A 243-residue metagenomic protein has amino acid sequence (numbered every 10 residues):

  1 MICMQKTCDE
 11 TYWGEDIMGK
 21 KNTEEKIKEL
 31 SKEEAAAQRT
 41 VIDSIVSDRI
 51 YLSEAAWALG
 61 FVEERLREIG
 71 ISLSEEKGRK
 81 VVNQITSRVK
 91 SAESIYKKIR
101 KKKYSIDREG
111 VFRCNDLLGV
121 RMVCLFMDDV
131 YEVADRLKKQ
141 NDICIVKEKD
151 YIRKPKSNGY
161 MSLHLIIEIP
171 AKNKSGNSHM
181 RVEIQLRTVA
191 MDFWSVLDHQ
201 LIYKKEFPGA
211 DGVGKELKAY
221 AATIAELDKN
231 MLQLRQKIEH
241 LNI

Functional and structural regions predicted by a protein language model:
W13, G19-L73, R181-I243: An acidic, glycine-/histidine-flanked metal-binding catalytic module
D48, L52, G119-C124: Short, charged/polar micro-motifs that form catalytic or ligand-binding hotspots
E54, A58-K103: Surface-exposed, low-hydrophobicity interaction/linker segments
K80, N115-L117: Short Gly/Ser/Thr- and Asp/Glu-enriched loop/turn motifs at secondary-structure junctions
Y104-C114: Short, flexible, solvent-exposed loop/turn segments with mixed acidic/basic and small polar residues
V111, L118, C124-Q233: Long beta-strand-rich cores associated with HINT superfamily self-processing modules
